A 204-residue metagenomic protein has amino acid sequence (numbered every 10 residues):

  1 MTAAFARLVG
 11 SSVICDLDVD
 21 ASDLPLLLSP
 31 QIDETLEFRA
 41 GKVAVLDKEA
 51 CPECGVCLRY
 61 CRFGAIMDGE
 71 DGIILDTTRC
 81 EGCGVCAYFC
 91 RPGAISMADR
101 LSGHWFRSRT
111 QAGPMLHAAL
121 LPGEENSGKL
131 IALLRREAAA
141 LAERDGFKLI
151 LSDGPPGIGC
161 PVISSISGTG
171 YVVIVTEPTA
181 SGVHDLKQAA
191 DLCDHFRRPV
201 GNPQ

Functional and structural regions predicted by a protein language model:
M1-S12, L46: Walker A (P-loop) phosphate-binding motif
G10-P25, A98-W105: Short beta-strand-centered segment that lines the nucleotide-binding/catalytic pocket of NTP-utilizing
D20-G41, R107-A112: P-loop NTPase switch/communication element
P30-R59, F63, G69: Cys/His-rich Zn2+-binding cysteine-cluster or related metal-binding knuckle/ribbon modules and their
V56-L75, V85-L101: Iron-sulfur cluster-binding cysteine motifs and their immediate structural context in ferredoxin-like electron-transfer
P92, R100-H104, K129, L133-Q204: Conserved catalytic-core segment of NTP-binding enzymes
A119-G128, A180: Flexible beta-alpha connector loops of hexameric P-loop NTPases
